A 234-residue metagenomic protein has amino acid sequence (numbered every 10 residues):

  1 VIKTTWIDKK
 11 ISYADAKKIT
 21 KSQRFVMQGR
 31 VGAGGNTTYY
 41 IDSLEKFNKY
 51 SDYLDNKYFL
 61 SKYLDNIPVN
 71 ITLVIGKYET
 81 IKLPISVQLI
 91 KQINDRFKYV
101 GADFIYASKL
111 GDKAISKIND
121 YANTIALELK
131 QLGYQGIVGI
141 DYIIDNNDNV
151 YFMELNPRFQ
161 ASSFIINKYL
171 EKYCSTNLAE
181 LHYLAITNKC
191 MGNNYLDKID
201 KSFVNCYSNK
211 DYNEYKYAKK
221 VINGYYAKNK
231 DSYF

Functional and structural regions predicted by a protein language model:
V1-Y39, L44: A conserved helix-loop-beta module that forms one wall/lid of the active-site cleft in ATP-utilizing catalytic domains
I2-T5, F59-S61, G139: Short catalytic-loop micro-motif centered on adjacent basic/acidic residues
S22-Q23, N56, I67-V69, Q135-V138: Short beta-strand or tight-loop elements that sit immediately N-terminal to catalytic metal-binding acidic residues
V31-G32, Y63-I67, L132-G136: A short catalytic or substrate-binding loop motif that flags glycine-/basic-rich loops and adjacent residues that bind
Y40-R96, I144-Y151, Y212: Phosphate-binding site of ATP-dependent enzymes
D65, T72-E128, N156-Y183: ATP-dependent carboxylate/phosphate-activation module, predominantly the ATP-grasp catalytic core and closely related
L129-F164, D200-N205, D211-Y217: Conserved metal-phosphate-binding beta-hairpin within the catalytic cores of diverse ATP-dependent phosphoryl-transfer
L181-F234: Peripheral (often C-terminal) accessory segments that flank ATP-dependent C-N-forming ligase machineries
